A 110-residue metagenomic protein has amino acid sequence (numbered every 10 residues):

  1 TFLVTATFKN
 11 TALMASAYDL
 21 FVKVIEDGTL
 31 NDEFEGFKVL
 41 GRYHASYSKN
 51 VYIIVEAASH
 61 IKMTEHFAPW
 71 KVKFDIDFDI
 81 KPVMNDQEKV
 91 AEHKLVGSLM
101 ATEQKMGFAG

Functional and structural regions predicted by a protein language model:
T1-K49, A58-E65, Q87-G110: Short S/T/G/P-rich N-terminal loop/turn motif that feeds into the first structured element of a domain
Y47-V51, F74-I76: A generic structural signal for short beta-strands and their flanking turns/coil linkers
I53-V55: Conserved RNP beta-strands of RNA recognition motif
K73-D86: Conserved short beta-strand edge segments in small beta-sheet-based binding/regulatory domains
